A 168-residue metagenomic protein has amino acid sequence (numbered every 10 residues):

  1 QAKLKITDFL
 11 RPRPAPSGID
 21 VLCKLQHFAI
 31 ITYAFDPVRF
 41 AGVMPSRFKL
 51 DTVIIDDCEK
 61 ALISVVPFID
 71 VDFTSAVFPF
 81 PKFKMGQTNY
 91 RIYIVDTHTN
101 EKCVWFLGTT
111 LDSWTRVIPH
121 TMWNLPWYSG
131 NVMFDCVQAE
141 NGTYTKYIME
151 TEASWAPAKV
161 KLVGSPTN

Functional and structural regions predicted by a protein language model:
Q1-K3, D8-L10, D72-F83, L107-G130: Alpha-helical membrane-targeting segments
Q1-S75: Hydrophobic, proline/glycine-rich low-complexity stretches
K3-K5, K24, K49, K60 (+4 more regions): Context-gated lysine
P12-P16, P37, P45, P67 (+5 more regions): Proline-rich intrinsically disordered, low-complexity coils
V21, V38, V43, V53 (+8 more regions): Extended aliphatic helical segments
Q26, N89-N168: Internal, well-folded beta-alpha domain core
C58-L111: Extended, compositionally biased
